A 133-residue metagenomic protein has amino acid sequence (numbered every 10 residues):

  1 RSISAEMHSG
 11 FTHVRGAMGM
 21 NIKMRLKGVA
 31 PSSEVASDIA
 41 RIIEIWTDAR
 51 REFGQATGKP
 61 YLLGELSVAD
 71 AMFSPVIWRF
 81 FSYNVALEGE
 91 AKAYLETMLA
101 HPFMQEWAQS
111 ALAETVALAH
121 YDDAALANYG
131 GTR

Functional and structural regions predicted by a protein language model:
R1-E6, G10: Helix-loop-strand module that forms the ligand-binding subsite of alpha/beta enzymes
E6-M7, H101, E114-A117: A short structural micro-motif
S9-P102: GST-like fold's C-terminal all-alpha helical module
K92, S110-A111: Proline- and acidic/polar-enriched loop/turn elements at helix boundaries
Q105-A108: Extended hydrophobic/aromatic segments used for targeting, binding, or gating
A111-R133: Acidic/histidine-enriched, glycine/proline-rich intrinsically disordered or flexible terminal extensions
